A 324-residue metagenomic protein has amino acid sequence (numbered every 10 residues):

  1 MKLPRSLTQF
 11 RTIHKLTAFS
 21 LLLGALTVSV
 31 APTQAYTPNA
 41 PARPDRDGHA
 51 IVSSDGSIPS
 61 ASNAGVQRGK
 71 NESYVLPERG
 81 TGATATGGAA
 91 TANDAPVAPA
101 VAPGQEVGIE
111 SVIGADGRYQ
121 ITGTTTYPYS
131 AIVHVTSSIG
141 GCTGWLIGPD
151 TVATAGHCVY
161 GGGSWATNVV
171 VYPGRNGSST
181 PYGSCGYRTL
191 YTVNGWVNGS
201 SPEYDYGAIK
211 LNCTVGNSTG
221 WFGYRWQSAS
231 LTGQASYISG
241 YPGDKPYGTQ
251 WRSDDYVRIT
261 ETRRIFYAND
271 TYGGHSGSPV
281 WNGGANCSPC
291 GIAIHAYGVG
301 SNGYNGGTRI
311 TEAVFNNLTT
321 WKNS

Functional and structural regions predicted by a protein language model:
M1-T12: N-terminal secretory signal peptides that target proteins for export/translocation
T17-S29: Bacterial N-terminal signal peptides
T33-L146: Protease-domain processing segments flanking chymotrypsin-fold serine proteases, especially trypsin-like
Y36-I51, W281-S324: C-terminal subregion of chymotrypsin/trypsin-like serine protease catalytic domains
A102-S130, T136, G141, Y160 (+1 more regions): Conserved catalytic-core segment of clan PA serine endopeptidases
T125-V170, D255-E261, I292, G300-G303 (+1 more regions): Catalytic histidine site
W145, D255, D270-H295: Catalytic nucleophile loop of clan PA
G177, Y187, P202-G274, N305-T319: Chymotrypsin/trypsin-fold serine protease catalytic domain
